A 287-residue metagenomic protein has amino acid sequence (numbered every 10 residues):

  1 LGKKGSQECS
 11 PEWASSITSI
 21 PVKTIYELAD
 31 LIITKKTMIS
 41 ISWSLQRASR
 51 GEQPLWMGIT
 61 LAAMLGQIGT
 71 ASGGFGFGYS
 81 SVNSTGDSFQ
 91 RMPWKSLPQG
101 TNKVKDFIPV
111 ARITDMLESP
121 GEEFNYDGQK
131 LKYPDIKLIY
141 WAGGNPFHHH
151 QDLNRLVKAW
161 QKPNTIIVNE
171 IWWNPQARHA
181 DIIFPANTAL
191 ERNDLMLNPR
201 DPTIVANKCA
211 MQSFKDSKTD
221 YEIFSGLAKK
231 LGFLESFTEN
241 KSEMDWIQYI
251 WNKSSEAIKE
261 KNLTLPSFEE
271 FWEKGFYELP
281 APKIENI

Functional and structural regions predicted by a protein language model:
L1, A62-R178, T188-D194, P266-I287: Extended redox/cofactor-interaction regions of prokaryotic respiratory oxidoreductases
L1-T34, K230: Long, well-ordered, tryptophan-enriched scaffold segments
Q7, T18-P21, I25, R50 (+10 more regions): Active-site-proximal structural scaffolding
E8-E12, S40-L45, T203-Q212: Flexible glycine/proline-enriched surface loops and loop-helix/loop-strand junctions
W13-I17, S42-R50, S81-V82, G144-P146: Conserved short loop/turn motifs at secondary-structure junctions
I25, I39-S40, Q67-F77, V168-N169 (+5 more regions): Acidic/polar loop patches that form or flank catalytic/metal-binding clefts of enzymes that bind anionic ligands
N164-T165, I171-W172, A206-K229: Phosphate/diphosphate-binding loops
A177-H179, N187-A210, D216: Catalytic or ion-translocation cores adjacent to nucleophile or general acid/base/metal-coordination motifs in diverse
